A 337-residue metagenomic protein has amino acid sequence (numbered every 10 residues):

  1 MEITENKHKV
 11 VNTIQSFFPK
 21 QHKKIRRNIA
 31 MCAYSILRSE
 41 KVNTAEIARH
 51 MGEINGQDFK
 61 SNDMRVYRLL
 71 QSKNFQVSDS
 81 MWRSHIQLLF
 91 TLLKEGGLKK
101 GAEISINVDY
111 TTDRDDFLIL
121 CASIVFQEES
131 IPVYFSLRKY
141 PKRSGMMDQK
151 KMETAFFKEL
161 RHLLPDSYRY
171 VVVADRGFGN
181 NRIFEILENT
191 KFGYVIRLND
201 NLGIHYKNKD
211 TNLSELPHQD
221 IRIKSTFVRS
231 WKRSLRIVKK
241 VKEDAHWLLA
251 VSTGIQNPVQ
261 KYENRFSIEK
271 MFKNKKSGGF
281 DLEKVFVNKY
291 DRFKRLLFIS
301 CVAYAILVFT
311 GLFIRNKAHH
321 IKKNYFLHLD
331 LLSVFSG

Functional and structural regions predicted by a protein language model:
M1-K41, R49-H50, M81-W82, K99-I104 (+2 more regions): Single, function-defining residue in the core of a domain
I36-S39, N55-F59, K94-L98, T112: Short secondary-structure boundary/capping segments within folded domains
A45: Residues within the helices of the helix-turn-helix
M51-R65: Short, basic interhelical loop/turn and adjoining N-cap of the next helix at nucleic-acid- or acidic-partner-contacting
D63-E129, Y134: Active-site-proximal, Lys/Arg-enriched surface segment that forms a nucleic-acid-binding/basic interface patch
